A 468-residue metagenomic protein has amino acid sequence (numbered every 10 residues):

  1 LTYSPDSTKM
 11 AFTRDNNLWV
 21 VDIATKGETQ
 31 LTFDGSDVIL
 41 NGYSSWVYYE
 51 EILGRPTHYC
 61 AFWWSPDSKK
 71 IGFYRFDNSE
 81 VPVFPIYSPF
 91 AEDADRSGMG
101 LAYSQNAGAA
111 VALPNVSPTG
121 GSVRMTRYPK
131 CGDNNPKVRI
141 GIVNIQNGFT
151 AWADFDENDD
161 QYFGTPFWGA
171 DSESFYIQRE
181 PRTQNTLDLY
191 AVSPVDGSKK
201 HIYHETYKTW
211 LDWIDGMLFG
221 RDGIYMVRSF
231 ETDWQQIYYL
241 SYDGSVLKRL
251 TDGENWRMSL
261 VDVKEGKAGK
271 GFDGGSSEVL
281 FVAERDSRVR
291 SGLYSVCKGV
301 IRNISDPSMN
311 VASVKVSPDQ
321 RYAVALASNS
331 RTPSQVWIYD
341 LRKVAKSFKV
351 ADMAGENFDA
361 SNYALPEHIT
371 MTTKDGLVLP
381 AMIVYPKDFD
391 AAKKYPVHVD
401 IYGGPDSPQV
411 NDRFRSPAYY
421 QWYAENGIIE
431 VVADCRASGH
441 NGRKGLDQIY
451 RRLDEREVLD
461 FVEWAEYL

Functional and structural regions predicted by a protein language model:
L1-S313, R321-Y322, S328-S334, Y339: Beta-propeller folds
P82-V83, F167, S172, S305-D306 (+1 more regions): Serine-hydrolase catalytic core recognition
